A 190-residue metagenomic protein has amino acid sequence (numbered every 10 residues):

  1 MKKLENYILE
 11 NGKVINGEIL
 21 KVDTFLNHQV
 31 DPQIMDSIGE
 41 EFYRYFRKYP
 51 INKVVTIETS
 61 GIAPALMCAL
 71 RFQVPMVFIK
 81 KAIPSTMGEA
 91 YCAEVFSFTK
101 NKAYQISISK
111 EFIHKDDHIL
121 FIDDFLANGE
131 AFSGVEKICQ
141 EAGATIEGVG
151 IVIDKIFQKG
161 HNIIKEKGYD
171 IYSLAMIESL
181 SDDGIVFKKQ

Functional and structural regions predicted by a protein language model:
M1-I51: Active-site-facing substrate-recognition patch
N6-Y7, E18, E136-Q190: PRPP-dependent phosphoribosyltransferase catalytic core
I51-E58: Short glycine-rich phosphate-binding loop at a beta-alpha junction
N52, D117, E147: Conserved acidic residues
A63-F72: Short Gly/Thr/Asp-enriched flexible loops that form oxyanion-binding sites at enzyme active sites
V74-I119, I185-K188: Short, glycine/charge-rich flexible loops or terminal/linker lids adjacent to PRPP-binding catalytic cores
D123-E141: Active-site/ligand-binding-proximal alpha/beta "capping" segment
